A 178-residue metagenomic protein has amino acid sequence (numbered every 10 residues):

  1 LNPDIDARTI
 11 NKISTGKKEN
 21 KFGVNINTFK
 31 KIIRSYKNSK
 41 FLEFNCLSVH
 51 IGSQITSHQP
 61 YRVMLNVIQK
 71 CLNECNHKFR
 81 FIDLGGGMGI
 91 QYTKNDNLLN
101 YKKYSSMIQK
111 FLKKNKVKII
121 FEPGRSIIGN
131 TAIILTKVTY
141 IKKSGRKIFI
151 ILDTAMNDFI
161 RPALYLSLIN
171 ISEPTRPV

Functional and structural regions predicted by a protein language model:
L1-F81, I90, D96, M107 (+2 more regions): Active-site-proximal beta-alpha core segment in soluble small-molecule metabolic enzymes
P3-I5, G86, R125, M156: Short, glycine/acidic-enriched loop or turn micro-motifs at the edges of active sites
T15, T136, T175: Ser/Thr-centric signal marking residues that sit in or immediately flank functional binding/regulatory motifs
L47, L84, E122, L152: Conserved, mostly hydrophobic/aromatic
P60-M64, N100, T131-I134, L164: Residues at alpha-helix caps and immediate loop-helix transition turns in enzyme cores, especially N- and C-cap
G89-I150: Anionic-ligand-binding alpha/beta catalytic cores of soluble enzymes and soluble regulatory domains that recognize
I150, T154-Y165: C-terminal catalytic subdomain
I169-V178: Single conserved hydrophobic/aromatic residue that forms the stacking wall/gate of nucleotide- or nucleobase-binding
